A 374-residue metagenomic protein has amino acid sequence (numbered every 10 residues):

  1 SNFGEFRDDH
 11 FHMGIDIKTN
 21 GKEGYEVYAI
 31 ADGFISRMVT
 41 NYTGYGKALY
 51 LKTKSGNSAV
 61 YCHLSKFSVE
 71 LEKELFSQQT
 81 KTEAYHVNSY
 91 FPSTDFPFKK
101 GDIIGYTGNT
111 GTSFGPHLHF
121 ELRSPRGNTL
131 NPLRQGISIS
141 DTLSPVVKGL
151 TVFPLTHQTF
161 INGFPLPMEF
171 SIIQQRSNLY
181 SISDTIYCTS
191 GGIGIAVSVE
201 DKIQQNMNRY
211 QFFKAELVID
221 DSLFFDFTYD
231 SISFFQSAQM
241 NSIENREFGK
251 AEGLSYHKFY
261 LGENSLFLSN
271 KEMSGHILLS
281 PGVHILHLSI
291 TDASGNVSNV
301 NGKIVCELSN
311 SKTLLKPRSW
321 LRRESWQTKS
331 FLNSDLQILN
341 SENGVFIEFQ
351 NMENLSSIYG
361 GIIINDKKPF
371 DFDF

Functional and structural regions predicted by a protein language model:
S1-S58, Y85-H86, F91-T94, K99-K100 (+3 more regions): Surface-exposed, glycine-biased beta-strand/turn segments
E23, S55-S58, R126-T129, L223 (+2 more regions): Short acidic/polar mixed-charge low-complexity motifs
L49, A215-L217, G360: Short beta-strand elements bearing conserved aromatic residues within extracellular beta-rich modules
C62-K100: Aromatic/His-enriched, Gly/Pro-containing loop or helix-boundary segments that lie immediately adjacent to catalytic
L64-S65, G115-L122: Histidine-centered catalytic micro-motifs
K99, S140, L155-Q158, G163-S309: Long, low-complexity serine/threonine/glycine- and acidic-rich segments characteristic of extracellular
L130-N131, D221-F227, K368-D373: Surface-exposed loop/edge segments in extracytoplasmic proteins
E324-F374: Self-processing/autoproteolytic domain segments and adjacent N-terminal interaction modules in large, modular
